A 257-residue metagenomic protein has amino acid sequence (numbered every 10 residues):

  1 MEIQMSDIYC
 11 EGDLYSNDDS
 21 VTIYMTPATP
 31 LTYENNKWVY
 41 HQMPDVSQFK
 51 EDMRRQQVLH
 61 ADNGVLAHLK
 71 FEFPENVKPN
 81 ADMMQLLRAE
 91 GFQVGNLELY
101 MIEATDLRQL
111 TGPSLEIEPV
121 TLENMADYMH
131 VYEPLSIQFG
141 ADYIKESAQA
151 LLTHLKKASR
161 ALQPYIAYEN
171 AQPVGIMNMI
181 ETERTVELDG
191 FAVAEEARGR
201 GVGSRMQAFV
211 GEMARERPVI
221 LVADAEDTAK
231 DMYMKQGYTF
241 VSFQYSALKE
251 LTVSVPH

Functional and structural regions predicted by a protein language model:
M1-N63, K78-N80, M84, S147-Q149: N-terminal charged segments
E2-S6, M43, D106-A148, P256-H257: Short amphipathic alpha-helix that is part of the acyltransferase structural core
L14-D18, D82-Q93, A161-G175: Conserved beta-hairpin
F49-E116, A247-K249: Acyl-donor-binding surface of acyltransferase catalytic domains
F49-Q57, G190-E195, G199-E212, D231 (+1 more regions): Conserved acetyl-CoA-binding loop-helix of GNAT-fold acetyltransferases
N63-P74, M213-A225: Conserved GNAT acetyl-CoA-binding A-motif
K78-V94, S204, E226-F243: Conserved active-site alpha-helix within GNAT-family acetyltransferase domains
Y143-A192: A conserved beta-strand-loop-helix scaffold within acyl/acetyltransferase catalytic domains
